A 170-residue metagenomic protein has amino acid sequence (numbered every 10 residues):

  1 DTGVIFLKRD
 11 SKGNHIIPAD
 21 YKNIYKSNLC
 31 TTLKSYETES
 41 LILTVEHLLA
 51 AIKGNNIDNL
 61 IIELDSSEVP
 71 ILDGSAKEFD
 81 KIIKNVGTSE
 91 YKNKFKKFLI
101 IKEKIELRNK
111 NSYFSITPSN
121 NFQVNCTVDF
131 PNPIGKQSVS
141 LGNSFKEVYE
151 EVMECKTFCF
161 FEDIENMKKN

Functional and structural regions predicted by a protein language model:
D1-D58, E63-N170: C-terminal regulatory domains involved in ligand/effector binding and gene-expression control
